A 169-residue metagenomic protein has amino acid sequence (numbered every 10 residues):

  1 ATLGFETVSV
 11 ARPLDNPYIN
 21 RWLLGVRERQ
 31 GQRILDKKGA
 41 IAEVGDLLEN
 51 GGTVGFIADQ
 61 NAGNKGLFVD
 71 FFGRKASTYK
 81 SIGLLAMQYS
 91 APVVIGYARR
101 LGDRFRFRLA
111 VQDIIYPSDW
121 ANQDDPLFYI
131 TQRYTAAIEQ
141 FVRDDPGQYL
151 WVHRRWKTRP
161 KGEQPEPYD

Functional and structural regions predicted by a protein language model:
A1-G52: Conserved nucleotide-cofactor-binding alpha/beta core module
T2-F5, K38-D169: Non-catalytic C-terminal accessory region of glycerolipid acyltransferases and related lyso-lipid remodeling enzymes
